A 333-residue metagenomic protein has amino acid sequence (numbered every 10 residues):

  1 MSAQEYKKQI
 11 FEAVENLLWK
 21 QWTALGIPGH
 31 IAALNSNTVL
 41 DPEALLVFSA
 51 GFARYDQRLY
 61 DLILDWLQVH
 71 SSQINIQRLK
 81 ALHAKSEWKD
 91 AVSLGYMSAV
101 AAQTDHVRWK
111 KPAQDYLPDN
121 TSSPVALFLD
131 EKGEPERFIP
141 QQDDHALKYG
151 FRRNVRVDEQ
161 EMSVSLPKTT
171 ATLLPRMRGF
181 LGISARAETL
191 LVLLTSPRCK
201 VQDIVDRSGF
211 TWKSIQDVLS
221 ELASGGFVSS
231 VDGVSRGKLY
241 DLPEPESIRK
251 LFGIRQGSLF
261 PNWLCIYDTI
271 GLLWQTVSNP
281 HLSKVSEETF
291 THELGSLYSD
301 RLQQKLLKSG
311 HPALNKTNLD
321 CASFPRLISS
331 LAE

Functional and structural regions predicted by a protein language model:
M1-K168, G253-E333: Long, low-complexity, charge-rich intrinsically disordered regions
E159-E188: Short alpha-helical segments that sit at the start of domains
P175-R186, K200, D232-R255: Short, cationic-aromatic polyanion-contact patches
E188-S196: Short amphipathic alpha-helical elements of helix-turn-helix/winged-helix folds
P197-R207: Short acidic, hydrophobic short linear motifs in intrinsically disordered regions
G209-G225: Short amphipathic alpha-helical interaction segments
D217-V218, G226, E246, G257: Catalytic or ion-translocation cores adjacent to nucleophile or general acid/base/metal-coordination motifs in diverse
A223-V234: A short, conserved structural fragment
